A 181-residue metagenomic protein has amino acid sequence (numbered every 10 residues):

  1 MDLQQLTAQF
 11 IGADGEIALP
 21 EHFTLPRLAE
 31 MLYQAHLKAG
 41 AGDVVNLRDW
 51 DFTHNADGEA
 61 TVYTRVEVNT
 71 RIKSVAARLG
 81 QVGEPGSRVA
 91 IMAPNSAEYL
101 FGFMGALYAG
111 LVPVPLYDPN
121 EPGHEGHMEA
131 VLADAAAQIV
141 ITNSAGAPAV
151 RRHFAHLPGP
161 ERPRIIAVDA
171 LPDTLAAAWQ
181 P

Functional and structural regions predicted by a protein language model:
M1-V82, A155, G159: N-lobe entry segment of adenylate-forming
I17-R27, G126, G159-P181: Flexible, low-complexity linker/hinge segments
N46-M104, N120-E129, A176-P181: Conserved AMP-binding/adenylate-forming core of the ANL superfamily
D51, V66, Y117, S144 (+1 more regions): Residues at the C-termini of beta-strands that transition into short coil/loop
P85-S87, V112, Q138: Short acidic/polar active-site loop segments enriched in Thr and Asp
F103-P115, D134: Short hydrophobic alpha-helices that are characteristic scaffold elements of the AMP-binding
D118-H153, P172-Q180: Conserved ATP-dependent adenylate/AMP-binding module captured primarily in the ANL superfamily
